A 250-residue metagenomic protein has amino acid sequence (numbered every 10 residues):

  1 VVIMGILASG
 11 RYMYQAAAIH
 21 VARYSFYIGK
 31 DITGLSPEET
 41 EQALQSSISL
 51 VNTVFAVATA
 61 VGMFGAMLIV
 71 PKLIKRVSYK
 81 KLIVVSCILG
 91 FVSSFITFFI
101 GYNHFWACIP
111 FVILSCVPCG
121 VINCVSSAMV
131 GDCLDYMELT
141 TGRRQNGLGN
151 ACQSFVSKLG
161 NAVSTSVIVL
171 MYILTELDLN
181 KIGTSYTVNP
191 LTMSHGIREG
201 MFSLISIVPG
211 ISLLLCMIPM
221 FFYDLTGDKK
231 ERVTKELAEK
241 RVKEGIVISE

Functional and structural regions predicted by a protein language model:
V1-E250: Membrane-embedded alpha-helical bundles of multi-pass transporters/translocases, especially carrier/permease families
